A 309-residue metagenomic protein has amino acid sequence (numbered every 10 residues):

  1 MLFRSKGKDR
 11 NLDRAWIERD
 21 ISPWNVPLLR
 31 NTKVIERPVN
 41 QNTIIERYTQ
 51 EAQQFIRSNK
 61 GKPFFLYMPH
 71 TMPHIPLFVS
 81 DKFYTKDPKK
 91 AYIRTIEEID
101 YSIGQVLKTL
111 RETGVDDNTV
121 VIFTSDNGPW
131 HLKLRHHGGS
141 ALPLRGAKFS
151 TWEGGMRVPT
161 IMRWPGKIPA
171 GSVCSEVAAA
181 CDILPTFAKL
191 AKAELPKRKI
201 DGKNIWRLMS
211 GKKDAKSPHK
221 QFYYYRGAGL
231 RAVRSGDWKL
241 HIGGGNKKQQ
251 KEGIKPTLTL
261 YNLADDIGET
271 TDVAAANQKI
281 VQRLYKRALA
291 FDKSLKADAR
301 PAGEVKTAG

Functional and structural regions predicted by a protein language model:
M1-P38, H131, Q221, I242: Catalytic-site neighborhoods of secreted/periplasmic enzymes that process anionic sulfate/phosphate groups
M1-R4, P129-E153, K167-L263, G309: C-terminal cap/loop subdomain of S1 sulfatases and analogous C-terminal strand-loop tails that border
P27-R37, D81-K86, R163-I168, A264-E269: Short glycine/proline-rich turn/loop motifs
T32, Q50-R94, W130-L132, A308: Active-site His/acidic residue clusters
N59-L66, V115-V121, R157-V158, P218-H219 (+2 more regions): Loop/turn elements at helix/coil->beta-strand transitions in domains of secreted/extracellular proteins
P63-P69, I96, I103, L110 (+5 more regions): Beta-strand elements within well-structured catalytic alpha/beta cores of enzymes that handle phosphate/sulfate esters
L66-P76, F123-P129, D201-G202, Y223-A228 (+2 more regions): Short, solvent-exposed turn/loop segments enriched in Gly/Ser/Thr/Pro and often Arg
P76-V79, T85-T95, K108-K167, A179: Histidine-centered active-site microenvironments of extracellular/periplasmic hydrolases and transferases
